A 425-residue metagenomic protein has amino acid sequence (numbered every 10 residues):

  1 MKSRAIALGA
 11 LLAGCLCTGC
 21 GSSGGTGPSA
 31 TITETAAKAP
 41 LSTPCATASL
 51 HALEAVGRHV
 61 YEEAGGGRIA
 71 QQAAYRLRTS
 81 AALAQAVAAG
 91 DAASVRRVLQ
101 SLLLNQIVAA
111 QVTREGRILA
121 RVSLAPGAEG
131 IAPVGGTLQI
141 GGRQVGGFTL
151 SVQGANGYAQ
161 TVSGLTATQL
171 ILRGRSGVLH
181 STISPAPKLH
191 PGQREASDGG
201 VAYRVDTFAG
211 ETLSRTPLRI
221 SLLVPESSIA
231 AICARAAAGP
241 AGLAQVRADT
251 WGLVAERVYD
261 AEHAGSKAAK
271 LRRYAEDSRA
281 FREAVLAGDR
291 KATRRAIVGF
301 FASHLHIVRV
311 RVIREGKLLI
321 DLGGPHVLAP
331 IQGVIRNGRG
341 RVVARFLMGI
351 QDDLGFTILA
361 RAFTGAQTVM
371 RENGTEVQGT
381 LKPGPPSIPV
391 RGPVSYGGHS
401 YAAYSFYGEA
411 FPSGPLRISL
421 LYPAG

Functional and structural regions predicted by a protein language model:
M1-L8: Bacterial N-terminal signal peptides that target proteins for export
L16-G19: C-terminal motif of bacterial Sec signal peptides marking the signal peptidase cleavage site
G21-S23: Bacterial signal peptide processing site
G25-A92, N105-V108, G210-R219, P225-K291 (+1 more regions): Juxtamembrane extracytoplasmic/periplasmic/luminal helical "stalk" adjacent to the first N-terminal
G27-I32, A46, E63, G164-Q169 (+4 more regions): Surface-exposed, beta-sheet-biased, low-hydrophobicity segments with strongly acidic/polar composition
P40, G90-I107, I118-L179, E226-V254 (+4 more regions): Solvent-exposed, extracytoplasmic
R114, I140, G174, D198-G199 (+6 more regions): Structural motif
P185-A241, Q245, G365, P383-G425: Extracellular/periplasmic juxtamembrane segments that couple receptor/chemosensory ectodomains to their
